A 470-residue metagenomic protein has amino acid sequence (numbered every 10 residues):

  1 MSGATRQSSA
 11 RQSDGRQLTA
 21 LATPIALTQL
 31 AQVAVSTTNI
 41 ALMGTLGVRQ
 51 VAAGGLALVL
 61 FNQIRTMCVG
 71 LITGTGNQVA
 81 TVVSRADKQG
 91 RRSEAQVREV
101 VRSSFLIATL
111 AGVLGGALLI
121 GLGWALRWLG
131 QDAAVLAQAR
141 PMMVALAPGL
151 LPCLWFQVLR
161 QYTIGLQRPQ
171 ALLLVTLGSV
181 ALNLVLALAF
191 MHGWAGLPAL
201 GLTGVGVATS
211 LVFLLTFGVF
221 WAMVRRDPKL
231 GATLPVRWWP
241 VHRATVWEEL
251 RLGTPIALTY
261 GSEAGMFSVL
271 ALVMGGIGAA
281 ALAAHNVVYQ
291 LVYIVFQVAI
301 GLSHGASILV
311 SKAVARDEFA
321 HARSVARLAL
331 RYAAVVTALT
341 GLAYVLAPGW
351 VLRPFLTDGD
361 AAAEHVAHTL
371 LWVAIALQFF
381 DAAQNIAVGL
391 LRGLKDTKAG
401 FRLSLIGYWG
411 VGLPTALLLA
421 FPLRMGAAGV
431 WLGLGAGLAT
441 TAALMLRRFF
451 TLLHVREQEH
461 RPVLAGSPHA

Functional and structural regions predicted by a protein language model:
M1-I25, V79-L151, L182, A189 (+3 more regions): Short alpha-helical transmembrane segments in multi-pass integral membrane proteins
A20, L42-N62, A134-Q138, L202-T203 (+5 more regions): Interfacial/gating helices of multi-pass transporter permease domains
A20-N39, A145, F156, S179 (+5 more regions): Transmembrane helical elements of multi-pass membrane transporters/channels
I25, Q29, I40-A41, L58 (+15 more regions): Transmembrane alpha-helix boundary and packing residues in multipass membrane permease domains and related
L30, A34-A52, L126-A133, A189-L200 (+4 more regions): Helix-terminus/linker motif at the lipid-water interface of multi-pass membrane proteins
A53-G116, C153-Q167, L172, A284-L346 (+1 more regions): Small-residue-rich hydrophobic transmembrane alpha-helices
I72, G76, A145-G165, L172-V180 (+7 more regions): Short runs within selected transmembrane alpha-helices of multi-pass transporters and secretion channels
G412-A420: Hydrophobic alpha-helical transmembrane segments in multi-pass integral membrane proteins
